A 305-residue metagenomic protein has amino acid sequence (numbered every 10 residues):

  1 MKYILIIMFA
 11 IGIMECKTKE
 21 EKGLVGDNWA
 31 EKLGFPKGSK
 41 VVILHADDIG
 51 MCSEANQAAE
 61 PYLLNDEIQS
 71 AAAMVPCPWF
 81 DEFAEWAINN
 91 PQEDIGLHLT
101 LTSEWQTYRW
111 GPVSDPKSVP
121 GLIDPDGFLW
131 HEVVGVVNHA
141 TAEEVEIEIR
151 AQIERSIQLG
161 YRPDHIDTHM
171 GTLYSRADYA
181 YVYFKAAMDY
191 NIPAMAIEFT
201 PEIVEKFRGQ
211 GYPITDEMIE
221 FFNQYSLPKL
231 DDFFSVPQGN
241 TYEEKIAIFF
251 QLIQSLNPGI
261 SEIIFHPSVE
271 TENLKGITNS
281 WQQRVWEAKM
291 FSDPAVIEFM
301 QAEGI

Functional and structural regions predicted by a protein language model:
M1-G23: Bacterial Sec-dependent N-terminal signal peptides
C16-I43: N-terminal pre-catalytic segment of deacetylase/amide-hydrolase enzymes
K32-G34, A59-N65, E82-D94, G111-D124 (+4 more regions): Acidic (Asp/Glu)-rich catalytic clusters
V41-I43, I68-A72, Q92-H98, P163-D167 (+3 more regions): Structural preference for beta-strand elements that scaffold enzyme active sites
S53-C77: A short alpha/beta connector and helix-capping loop motif
Q92-R150: Substrate-binding cleft of extracellular glycoside hydrolase catalytic domains
A142-L227, G239-K245, Q254: Catalytic domains of cell-wall/extracellular-matrix polysaccharide-remodeling enzymes, centered on de-N-acetylation
A194-M195, I277-I305: C-terminal domain-boundary segment and adjacent tail
